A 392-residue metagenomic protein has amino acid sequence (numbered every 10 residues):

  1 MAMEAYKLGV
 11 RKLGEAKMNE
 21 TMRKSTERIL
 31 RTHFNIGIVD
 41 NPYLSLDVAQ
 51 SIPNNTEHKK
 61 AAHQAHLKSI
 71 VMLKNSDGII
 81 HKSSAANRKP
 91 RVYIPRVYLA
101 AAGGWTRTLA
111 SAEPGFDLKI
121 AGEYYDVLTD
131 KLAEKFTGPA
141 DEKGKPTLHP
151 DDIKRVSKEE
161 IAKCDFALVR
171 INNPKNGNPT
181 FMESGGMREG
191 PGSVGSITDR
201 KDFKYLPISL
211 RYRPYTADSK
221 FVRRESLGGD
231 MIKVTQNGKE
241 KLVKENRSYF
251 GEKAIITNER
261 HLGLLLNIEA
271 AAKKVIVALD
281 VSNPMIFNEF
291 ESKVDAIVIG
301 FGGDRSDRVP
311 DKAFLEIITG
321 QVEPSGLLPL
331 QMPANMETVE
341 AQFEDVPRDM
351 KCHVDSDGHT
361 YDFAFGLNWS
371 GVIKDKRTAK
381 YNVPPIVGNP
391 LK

Functional and structural regions predicted by a protein language model:
M1-V10, G14, R31, I52 (+1 more regions): C-terminal non-catalytic regions of proteins with extracellular/luminal or membrane-system context
A16-R23, I38-L44, D77-S84: Flexible, glycine/charged-enriched surface loops at secondary-structure junctions
E20-R23, N35-V39, F343-K351: Short acidic/His-enriched helical or mixed secondary-structure segments at domain edges of catalytic enzymes and some
R23, E27, T56-H63: An alpha-helix initiation/capping motif
E27, F34-A49: Conserved, charged catalytic cores of large soluble enzymes
L46-H58: N-terminal hydrophobic or amphipathic helices/low-complexity stretches enriched in small/hydrophobic/Pro/Gly
